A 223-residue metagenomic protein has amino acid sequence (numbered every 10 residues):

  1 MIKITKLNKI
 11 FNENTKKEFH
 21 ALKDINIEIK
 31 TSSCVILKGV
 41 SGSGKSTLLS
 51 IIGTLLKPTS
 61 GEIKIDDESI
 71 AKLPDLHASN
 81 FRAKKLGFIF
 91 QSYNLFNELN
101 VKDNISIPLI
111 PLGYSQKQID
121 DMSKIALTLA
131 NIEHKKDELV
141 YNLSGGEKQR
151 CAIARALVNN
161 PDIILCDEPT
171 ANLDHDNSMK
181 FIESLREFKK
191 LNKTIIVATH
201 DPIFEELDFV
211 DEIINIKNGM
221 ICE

Functional and structural regions predicted by a protein language model:
G53: Helix-to-loop junction immediately C-terminal to a conserved catalytic motif
G61-S69: Conserved ABC transporter NBD signature motif
I70-G87, K190: ABC ATPase NBD coupling module
A83, Y141, N159, L191: Conserved signature/switch motifs of ABC ATPase nucleotide-binding domains
L99-S106: Short coil-to-helix segment of the ABC ATPase nucleotide-binding domain corresponding to the Q-loop/switch region
L139-L143, E147: Conserved ABC ATPase signature
I164-D167: Catalytic Walker B motif of ABC-type/P-loop ATPase nucleotide-binding domains
